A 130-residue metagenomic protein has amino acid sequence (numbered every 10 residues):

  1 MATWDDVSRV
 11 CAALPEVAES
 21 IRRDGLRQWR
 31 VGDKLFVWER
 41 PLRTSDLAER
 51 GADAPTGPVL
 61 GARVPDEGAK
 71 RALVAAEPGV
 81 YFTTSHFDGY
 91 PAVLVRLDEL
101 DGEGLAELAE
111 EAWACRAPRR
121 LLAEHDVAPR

Functional and structural regions predicted by a protein language model:
M1-R130: Charge-dense, helix-prone N-terminal extensions
